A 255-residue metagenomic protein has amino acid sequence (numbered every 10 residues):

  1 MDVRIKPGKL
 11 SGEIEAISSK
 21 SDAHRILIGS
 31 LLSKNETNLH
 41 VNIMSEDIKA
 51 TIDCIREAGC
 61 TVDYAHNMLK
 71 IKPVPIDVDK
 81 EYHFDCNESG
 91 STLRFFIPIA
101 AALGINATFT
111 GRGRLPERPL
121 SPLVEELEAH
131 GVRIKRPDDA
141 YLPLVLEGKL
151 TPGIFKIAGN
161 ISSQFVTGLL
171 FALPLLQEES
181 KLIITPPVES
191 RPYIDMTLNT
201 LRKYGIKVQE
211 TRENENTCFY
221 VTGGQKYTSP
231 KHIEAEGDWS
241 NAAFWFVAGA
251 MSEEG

Functional and structural regions predicted by a protein language model:
M1-G255: Structural preference for solvent-exposed beta-strand-turn elements and adjacent flexible terminal/loop segments within
